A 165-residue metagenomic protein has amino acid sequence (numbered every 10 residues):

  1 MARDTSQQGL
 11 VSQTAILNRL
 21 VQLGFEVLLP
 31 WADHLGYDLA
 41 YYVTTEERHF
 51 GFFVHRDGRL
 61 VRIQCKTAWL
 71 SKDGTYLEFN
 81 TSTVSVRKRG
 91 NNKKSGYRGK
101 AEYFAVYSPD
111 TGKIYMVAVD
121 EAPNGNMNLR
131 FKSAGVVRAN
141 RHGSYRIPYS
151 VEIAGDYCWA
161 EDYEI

Functional and structural regions predicted by a protein language model:
M1-L35, Y41-I165: Mixed-charge (Asp/Glu-Lys/Arg
